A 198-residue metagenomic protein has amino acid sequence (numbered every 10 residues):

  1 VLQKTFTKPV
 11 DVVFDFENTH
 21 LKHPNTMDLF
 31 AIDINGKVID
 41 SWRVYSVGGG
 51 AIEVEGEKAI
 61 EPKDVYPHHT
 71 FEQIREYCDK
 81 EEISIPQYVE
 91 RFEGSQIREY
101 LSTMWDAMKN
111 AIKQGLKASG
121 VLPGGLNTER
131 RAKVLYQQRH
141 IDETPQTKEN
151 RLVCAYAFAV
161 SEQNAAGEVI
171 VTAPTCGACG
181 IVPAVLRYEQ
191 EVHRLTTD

Functional and structural regions predicted by a protein language model:
Q3-E143: C-terminal regulatory domains involved in ligand/effector binding and gene-expression control
E99, D106-T197: Accessory "access/gating" subregions that flank catalytic or transport cores
